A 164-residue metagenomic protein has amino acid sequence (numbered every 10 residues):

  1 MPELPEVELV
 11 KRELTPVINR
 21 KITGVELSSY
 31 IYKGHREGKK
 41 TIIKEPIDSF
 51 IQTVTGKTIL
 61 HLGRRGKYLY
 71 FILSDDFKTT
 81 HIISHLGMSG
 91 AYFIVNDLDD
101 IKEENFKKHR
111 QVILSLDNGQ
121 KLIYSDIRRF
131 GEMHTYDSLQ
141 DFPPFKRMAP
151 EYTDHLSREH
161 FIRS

Functional and structural regions predicted by a protein language model:
M1-D141: Acidic, proline/glycine-enriched N-terminal capping motif
F142-S164: Helix-hairpin-helix/helix-loop-helix acidic hairpins
